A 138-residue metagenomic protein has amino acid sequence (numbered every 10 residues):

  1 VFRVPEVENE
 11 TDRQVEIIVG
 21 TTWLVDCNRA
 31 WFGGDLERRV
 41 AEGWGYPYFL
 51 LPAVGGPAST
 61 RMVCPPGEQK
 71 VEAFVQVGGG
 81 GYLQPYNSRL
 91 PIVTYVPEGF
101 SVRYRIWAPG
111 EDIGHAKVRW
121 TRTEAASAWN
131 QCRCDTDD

Functional and structural regions predicted by a protein language model:
V1-V4: Intrinsic low-complexity, polar/charged intrinsically disordered segments
V7-R13, W23-W31, V54-G56, R105-D135: Compositionally biased, non-globular sequence tracts
E10-Q84: Mature extracytoplasmic domains of secretory-pathway proteins
G67, D135-D137: Small disulfide-bonded, cysteine-rich extracellular recognition modules and tandem repeats
G80-G114: Short, compact, well-ordered microdomains
T94, D137-D138: Mature, folded catalytic cores of secreted/periplasmic enzymes
